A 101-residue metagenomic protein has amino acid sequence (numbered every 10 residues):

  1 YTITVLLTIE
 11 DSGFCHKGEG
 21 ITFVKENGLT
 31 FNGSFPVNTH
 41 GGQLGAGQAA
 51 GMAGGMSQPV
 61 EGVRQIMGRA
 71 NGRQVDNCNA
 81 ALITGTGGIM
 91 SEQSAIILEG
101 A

Functional and structural regions predicted by a protein language model:
Y1-A101: Claisen-condensing/thiolase-fold acyl-transfer catalytic domains that form or cleave C-C bonds in fatty acid
